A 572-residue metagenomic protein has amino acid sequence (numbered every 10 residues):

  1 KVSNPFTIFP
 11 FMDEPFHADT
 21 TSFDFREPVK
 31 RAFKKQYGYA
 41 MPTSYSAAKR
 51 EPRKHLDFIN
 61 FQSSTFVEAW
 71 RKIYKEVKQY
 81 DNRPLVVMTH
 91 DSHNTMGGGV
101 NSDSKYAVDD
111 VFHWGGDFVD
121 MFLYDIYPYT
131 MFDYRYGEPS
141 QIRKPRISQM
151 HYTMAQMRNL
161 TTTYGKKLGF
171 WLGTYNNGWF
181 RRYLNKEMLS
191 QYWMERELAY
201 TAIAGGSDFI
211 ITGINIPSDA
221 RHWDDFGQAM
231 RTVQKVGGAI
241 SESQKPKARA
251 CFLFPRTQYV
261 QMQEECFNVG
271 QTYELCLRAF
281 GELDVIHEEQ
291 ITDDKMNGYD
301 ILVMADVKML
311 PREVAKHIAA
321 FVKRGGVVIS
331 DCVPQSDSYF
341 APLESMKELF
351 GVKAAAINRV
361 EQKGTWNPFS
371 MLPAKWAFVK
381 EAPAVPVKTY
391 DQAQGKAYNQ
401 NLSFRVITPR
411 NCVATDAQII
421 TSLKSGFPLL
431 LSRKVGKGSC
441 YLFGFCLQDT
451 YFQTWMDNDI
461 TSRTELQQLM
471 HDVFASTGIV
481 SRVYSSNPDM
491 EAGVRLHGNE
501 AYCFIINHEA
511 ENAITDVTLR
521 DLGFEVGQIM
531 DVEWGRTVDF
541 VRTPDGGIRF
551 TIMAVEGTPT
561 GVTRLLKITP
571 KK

Functional and structural regions predicted by a protein language model:
K1-L160: Polysaccharide-binding and catalytic clefts of secreted carbohydrate-active enzymes
R83, Y127-K572: Carbohydrate-binding surfaces of carbohydrate-active enzymes
